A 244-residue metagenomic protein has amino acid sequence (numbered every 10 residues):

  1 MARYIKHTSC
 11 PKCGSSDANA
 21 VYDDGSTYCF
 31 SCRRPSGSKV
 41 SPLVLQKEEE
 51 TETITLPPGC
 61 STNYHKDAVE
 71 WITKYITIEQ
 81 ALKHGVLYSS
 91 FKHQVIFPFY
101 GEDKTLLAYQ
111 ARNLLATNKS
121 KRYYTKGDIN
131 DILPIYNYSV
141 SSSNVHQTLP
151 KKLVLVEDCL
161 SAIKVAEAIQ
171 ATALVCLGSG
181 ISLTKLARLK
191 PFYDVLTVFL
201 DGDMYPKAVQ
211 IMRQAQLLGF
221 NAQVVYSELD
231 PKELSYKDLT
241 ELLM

Functional and structural regions predicted by a protein language model:
M1-Q94, E102-L107, A111-D131, T197 (+1 more regions): Non-catalytic accessory segments of DNA primases and related replication-initiation nucleases
A2, S9-P11, A20, T27-Y28 (+2 more regions): TOPRIM fold recognition
Q46-E48, Y136, L242: Low-complexity, intrinsically disordered/propeptide-like segments
N63, E70-I76, D128-S143, Q223-K237: Short, exposed beta-strand "edge-strand" segments with a Pro/Gly-rich flavor and a Y/T-containing core
H93-F192: Phosphate-handling DNA/RNA-contact segment within nucleic-acid enzymes
